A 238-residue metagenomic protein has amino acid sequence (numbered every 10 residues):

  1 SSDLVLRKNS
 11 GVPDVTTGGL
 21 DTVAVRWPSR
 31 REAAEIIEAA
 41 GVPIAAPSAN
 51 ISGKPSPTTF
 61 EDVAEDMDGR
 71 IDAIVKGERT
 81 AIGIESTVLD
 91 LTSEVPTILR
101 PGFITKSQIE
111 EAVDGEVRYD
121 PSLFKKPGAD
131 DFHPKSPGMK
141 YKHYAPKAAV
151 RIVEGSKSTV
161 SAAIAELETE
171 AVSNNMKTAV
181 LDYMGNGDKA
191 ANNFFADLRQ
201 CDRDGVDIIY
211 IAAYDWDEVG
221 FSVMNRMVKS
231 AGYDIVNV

Functional and structural regions predicted by a protein language model:
S2-V238: Active-site-adjacent structural elements in enzyme catalytic cores
